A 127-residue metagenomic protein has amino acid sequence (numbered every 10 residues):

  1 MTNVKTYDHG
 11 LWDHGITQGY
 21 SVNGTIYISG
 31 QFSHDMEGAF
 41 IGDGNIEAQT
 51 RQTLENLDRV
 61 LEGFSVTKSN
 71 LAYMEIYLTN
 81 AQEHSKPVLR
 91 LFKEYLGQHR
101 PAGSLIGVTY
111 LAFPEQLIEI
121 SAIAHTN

Functional and structural regions predicted by a protein language model:
M1-E55, R59-A72, L78-N127: N-terminal presequence-like segments and the immediate start of the first folded domain
